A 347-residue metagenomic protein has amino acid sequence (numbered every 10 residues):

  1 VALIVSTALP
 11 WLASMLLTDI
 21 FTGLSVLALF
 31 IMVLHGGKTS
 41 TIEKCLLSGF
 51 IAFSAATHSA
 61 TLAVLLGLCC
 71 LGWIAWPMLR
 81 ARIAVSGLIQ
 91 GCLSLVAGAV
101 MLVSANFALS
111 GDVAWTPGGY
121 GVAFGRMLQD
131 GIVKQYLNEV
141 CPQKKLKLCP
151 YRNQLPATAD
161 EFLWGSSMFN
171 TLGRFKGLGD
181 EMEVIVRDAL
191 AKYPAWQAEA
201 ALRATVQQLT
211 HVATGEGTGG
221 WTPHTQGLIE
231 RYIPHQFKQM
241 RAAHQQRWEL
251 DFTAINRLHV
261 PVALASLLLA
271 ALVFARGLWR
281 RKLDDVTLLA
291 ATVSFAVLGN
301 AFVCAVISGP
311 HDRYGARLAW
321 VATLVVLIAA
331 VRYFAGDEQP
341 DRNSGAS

Functional and structural regions predicted by a protein language model:
A2-A28, V33, S54-G67, Y314-A319: Multi-pass, polyprenyl lipid-linked donor-dependent membrane glycosyltransferases
L3-S14, S54-A55, M101-N106, S294-H311: Transmembrane-helix signature of polytopic, lipid-linked glycan biosynthesis machinery
L29-C45: Membrane-interface transmembrane helices that cradle and orient dolichyl/undecaprenyl
S40-L46, L79-V96, V286: Membrane-interfacial entry segments at the cytosolic side of transmembrane helices
K44-H58, S94-G98, L102: Membrane-interface alpha helices of multi-pass inner-membrane proteins
A60-A75, P117: Transmembrane-embedded, aromatic-rich helix segments that form part of the hydrophobic channel/pocket engaging
W115-F237: Membrane-proximal stem/loop segments at transmembrane-domain junctions that anchor or position
A204-V293: Membrane-interface anchor segments at the N-terminal boundary of transmembrane helices in multi-pass membrane enzymes
